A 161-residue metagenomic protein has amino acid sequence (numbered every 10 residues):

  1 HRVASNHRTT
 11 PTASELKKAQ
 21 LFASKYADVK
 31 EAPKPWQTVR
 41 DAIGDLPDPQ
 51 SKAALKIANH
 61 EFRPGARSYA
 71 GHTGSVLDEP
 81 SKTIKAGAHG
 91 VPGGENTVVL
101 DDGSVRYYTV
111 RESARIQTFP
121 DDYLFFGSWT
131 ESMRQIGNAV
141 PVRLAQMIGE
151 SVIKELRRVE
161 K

Functional and structural regions predicted by a protein language model:
H1-K161: S-adenosyl-L-methionine-dependent DNA methyltransferase catalytic core
